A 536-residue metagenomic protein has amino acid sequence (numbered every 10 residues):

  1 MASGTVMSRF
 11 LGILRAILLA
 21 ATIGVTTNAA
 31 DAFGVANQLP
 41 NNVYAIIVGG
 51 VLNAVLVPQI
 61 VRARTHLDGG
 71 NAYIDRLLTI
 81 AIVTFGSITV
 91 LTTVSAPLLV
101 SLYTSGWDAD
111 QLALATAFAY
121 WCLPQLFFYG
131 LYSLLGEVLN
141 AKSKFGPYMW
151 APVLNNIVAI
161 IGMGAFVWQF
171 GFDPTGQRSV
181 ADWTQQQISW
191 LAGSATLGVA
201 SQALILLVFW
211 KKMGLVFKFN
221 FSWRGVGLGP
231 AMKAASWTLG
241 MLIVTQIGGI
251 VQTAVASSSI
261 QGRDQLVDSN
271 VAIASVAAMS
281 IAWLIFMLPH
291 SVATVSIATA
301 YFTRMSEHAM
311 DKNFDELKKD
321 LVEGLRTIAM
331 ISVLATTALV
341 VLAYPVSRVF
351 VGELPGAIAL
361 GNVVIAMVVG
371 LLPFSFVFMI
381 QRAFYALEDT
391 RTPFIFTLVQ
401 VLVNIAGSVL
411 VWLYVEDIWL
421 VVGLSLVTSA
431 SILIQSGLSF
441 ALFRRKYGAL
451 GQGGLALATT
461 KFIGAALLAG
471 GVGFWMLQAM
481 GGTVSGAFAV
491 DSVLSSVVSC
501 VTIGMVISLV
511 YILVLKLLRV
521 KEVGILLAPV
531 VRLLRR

Functional and structural regions predicted by a protein language model:
M1-R536: Membrane-embedded alpha-helical bundles of multi-pass transporters/translocases, especially carrier/permease families
